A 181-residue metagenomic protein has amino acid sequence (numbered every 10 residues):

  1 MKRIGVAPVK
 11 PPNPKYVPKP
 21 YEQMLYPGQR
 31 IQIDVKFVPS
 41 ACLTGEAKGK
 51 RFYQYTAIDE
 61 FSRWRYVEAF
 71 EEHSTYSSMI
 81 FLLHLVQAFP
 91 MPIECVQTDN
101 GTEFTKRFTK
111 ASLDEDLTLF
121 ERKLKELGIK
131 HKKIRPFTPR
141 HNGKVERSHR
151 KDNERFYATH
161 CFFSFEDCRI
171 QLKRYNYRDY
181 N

Functional and structural regions predicted by a protein language model:
M1, D34, A57, R63 (+8 more regions): Mobile genetic element proteins and their domesticated derivatives, centered on retroelements and DNA transposons
M1-A41, T102, T109, E115-E121: Basic, flexible linker segments flanking DNA-binding modules in nucleic acid-interacting mobile-element proteins
I33-R65: An active-site-proximal beta-strand-loop segment
T44-G45, A69-F70, R107-S112: Short, solvent-exposed loop/turn segments at secondary-structure boundaries
K50-R51, V67-C95: Active-site beta-loop-alpha junctions of metal-dependent nucleic acid enzymes, especially the RNase H-like/DDE
F89-S112, R135-F137, N142: Acidic/histidine-rich, metal-coordinating catalytic segments
L113, L119-N181: Charged alpha-helix within mobile-element recombinases
